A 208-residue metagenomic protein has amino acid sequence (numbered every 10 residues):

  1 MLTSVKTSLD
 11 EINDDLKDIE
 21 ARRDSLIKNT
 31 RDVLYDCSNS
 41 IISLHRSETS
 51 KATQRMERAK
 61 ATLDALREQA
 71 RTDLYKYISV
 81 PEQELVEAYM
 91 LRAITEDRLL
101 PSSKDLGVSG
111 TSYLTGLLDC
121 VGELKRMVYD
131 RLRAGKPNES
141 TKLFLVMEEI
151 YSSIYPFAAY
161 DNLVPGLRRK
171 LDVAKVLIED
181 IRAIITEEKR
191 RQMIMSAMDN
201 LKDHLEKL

Functional and structural regions predicted by a protein language model:
M1-A70: Leu/Val/Ala/Ile-rich N-terminal alpha-helices, chiefly Sec-type signal peptides and the beginnings
D18-N29, L44, E48-K51, A70-V80 (+6 more regions): Non-transmembrane, amphipathic alpha-helical segments
T30, L34, T53-K60, E82-R92 (+6 more regions): Generic structural concept
N39-I41, E87-M90, Y129: Tandem amphipathic alpha-helical repeat scaffolds
Q54-T111: Long, charged all-alpha helical bundle/coiled-coil segments in cytosolic proteins
T95, L100-Y151: Long, charge-patterned amphipathic alpha-helical coiled-coil/hairpin "stalk" segments used as oligomerization
S140-L208: Long amphipathic all-alpha helical oligomerization modules
